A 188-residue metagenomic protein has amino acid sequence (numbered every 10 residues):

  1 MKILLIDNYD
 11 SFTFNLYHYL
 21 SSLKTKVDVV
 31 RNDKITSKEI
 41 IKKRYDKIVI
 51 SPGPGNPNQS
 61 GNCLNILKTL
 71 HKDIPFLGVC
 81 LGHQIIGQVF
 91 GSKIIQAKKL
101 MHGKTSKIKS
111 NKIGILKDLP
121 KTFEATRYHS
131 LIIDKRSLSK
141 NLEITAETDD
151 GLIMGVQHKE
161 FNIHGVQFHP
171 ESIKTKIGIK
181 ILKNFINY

Functional and structural regions predicted by a protein language model:
M1-L4: Extreme N-terminal starter segment of soluble prokaryotic enzymes
T13: Active-site-adjacent helical/loop segments in soluble small-molecule enzymes
Y17-K26: Two-component/phosphorelay signaling modules centered on CheY-like receiver
K26-N32: Short hydrophobic/Thr-rich beta-strand motif most characteristic of the beta2 strand and flanking loop of CheY-like
I35-R44, S137: Short amphipathic alpha-helix with an adjacent loop that forms part of the alpha/beta core around
K43-K117, E124, L182-K183: Cysteine-nucleophile active-site neighborhood
G114-E160: Catalytic beta-strand/loop cores that center a nucleophilic Ser/Cys/Thr and support acyl-enzyme chemistry
P170-Y188: Acyltransferase
